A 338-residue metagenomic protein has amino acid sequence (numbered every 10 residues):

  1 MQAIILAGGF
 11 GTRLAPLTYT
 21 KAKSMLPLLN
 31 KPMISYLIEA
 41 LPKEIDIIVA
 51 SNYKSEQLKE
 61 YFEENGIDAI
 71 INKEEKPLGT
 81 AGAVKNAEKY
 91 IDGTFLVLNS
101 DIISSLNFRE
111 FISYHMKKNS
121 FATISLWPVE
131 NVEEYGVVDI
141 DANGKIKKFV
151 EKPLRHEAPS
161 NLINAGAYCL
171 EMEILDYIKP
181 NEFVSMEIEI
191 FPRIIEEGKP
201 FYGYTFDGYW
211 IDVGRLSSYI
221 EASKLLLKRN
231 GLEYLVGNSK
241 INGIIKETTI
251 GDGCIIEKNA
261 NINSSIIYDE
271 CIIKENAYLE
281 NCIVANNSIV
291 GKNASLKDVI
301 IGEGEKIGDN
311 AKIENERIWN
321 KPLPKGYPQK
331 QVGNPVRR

Functional and structural regions predicted by a protein language model:
M1-L58, E303: N-terminal glycine-rich phosphate-binding loop and ensuing alpha1 helix
Q2, I45-I47, D68, F121-A122 (+1 more regions): Residues at the starts of beta-strands that form the adenosine-phosphate
I5, V49, V97, A122-S125 (+1 more regions): Structural beta-sheet core signal
I48-S51, S125-L126, I283, I300: Short internal beta-strands
E56-A142: Conserved beta-loop-beta/alpha segment of the NTase-like Rossmann-fold superfamily that binds/positions NTPs
F95-L96, I103, I112-M116, E130-V132 (+1 more regions): Catalytic-core segments of class I nucleotidyltransferases/pyrophosphorylases that form NMP-activated intermediates
E233-G243, T248-T249, C254-I256, A260 (+12 more regions): A structural motif detector for beta-strand N-caps
